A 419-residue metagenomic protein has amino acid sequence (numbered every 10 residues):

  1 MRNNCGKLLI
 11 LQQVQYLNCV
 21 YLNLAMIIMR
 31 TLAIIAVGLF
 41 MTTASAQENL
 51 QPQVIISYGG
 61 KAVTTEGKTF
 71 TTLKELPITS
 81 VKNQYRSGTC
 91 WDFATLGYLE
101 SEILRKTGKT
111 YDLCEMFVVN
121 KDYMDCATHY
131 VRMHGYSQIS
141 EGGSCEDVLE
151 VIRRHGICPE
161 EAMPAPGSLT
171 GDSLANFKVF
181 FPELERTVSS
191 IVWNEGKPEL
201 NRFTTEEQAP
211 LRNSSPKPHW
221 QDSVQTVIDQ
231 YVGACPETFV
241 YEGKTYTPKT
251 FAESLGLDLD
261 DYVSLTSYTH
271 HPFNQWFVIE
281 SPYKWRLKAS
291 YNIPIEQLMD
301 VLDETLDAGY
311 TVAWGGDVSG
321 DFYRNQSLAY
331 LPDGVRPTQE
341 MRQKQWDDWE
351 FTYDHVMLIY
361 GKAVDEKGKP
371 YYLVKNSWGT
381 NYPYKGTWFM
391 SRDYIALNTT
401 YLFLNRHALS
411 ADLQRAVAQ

Functional and structural regions predicted by a protein language model:
M1-E48: Bacterial Sec-dependent N-terminal signal peptides
E48-L76, S80: N-terminal regions that are enriched for targeting/export leaders and immediately downstream pro/stem segments
T69-Q84, K109-V118: An N-terminal structural lobe/cap that precedes and organizes the functional/catalytic core across diverse proteins
L76-G88, M133-S140, W285-N292, V301-L302 (+1 more regions): Second-shell loop/turn segments in exported
W91-I103: Alpha-helical support elements that line or immediately flank enzyme active sites and cofactor-binding pockets
D92, M116-N120, V148-V151, P159-E161 (+4 more regions): Structural recognition of the beta-strand scaffold that forms the well-ordered cores of secreted hydrolase catalytic
L113-Y241: Papain-like cysteine protease catalytic cores
Q208-Q419: Active-site signature of cysteine proteases
